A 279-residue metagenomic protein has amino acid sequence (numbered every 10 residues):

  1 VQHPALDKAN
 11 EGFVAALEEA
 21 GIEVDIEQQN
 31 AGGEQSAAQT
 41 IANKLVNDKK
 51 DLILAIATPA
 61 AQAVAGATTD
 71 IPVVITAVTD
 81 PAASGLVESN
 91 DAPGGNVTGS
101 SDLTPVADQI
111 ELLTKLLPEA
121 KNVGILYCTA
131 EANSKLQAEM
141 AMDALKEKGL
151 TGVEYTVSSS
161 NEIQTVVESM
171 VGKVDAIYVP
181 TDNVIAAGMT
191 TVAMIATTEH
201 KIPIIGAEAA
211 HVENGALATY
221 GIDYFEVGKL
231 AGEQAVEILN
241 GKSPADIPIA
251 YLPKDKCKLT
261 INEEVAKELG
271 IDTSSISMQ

Functional and structural regions predicted by a protein language model:
V1-A20, E27-S36, A130-S134, V184-A187: Extracytoplasmic "Venus flytrap"
V1-L6, K121-C128, I177: Short beta-strand segments enriched in small/hydrophobic residues
F13, T98-L145, I247-V265: An alpha-beta-alpha
D25-N47, T156-M170: Structural motif
N30-E88, D182-I202, G206-A207: Beta-alpha junction/loop-to-helix N-cap segments that form part of ligand/metal-binding clefts
P81-A120, D223-K242: Hydrophobic alpha-helical segments within soluble ligand-binding/sensing domains
A132-E208: Pocket-lining segment of extracytoplasmic ligand-binding domains
E237-Q279: Hinge/cleft segment of the Venus flytrap/periplasmic-binding protein
